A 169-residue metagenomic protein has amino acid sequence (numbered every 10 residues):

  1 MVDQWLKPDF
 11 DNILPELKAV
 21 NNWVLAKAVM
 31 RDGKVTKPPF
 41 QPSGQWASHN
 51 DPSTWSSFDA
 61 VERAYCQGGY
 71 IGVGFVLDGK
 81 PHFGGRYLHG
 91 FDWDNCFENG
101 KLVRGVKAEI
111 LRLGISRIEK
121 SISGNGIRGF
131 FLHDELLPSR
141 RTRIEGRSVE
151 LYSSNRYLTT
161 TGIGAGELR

Functional and structural regions predicted by a protein language model:
M1-R169: Conserved phosphate/metal-binding and DNA-contacting active-site motifs used in DNA phosphodiester-bond processing
